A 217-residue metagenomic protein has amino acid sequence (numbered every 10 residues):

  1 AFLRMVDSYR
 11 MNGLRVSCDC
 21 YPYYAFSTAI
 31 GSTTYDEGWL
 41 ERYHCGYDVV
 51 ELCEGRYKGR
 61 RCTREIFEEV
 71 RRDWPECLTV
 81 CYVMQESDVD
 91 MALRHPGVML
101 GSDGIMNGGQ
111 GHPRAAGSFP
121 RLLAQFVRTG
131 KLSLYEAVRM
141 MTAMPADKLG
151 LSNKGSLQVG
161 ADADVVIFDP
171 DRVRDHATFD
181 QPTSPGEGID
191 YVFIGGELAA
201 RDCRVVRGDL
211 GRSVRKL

Functional and structural regions predicted by a protein language model:
A1, Y24-T28, M106-Q110, P145-K148 (+3 more regions): Flexible loop/turn segments at secondary-structure boundaries
A1-G130: Active-site neighborhoods of metal-dependent hydrolases
S8-N12, Q125-R128, A143, D147 (+4 more regions): Short, well-ordered loop/turn and helix-capping segments at boundaries between secondary-structure elements and domains
C20-T28, M141-T142, A161-V165: A glycine-rich phosphate-binding loop feature that marks nucleotide/adenosyl-phosphate handling sites
V80-V83, V89, L134-V138, A146-T183: Acidic, glycine-enriched loop/beta-strand segments at the rims of small-molecule binding/catalytic pockets
D90-G97, S102-D103, V165-R212: C-terminal cap of metal-dependent C-N hydrolases
M99-L100, G117-R121, Q125, R139 (+4 more regions): Feature representing long, continuous alpha-helical segments
V214-L217: Short, solvent-exposed cationic patches
